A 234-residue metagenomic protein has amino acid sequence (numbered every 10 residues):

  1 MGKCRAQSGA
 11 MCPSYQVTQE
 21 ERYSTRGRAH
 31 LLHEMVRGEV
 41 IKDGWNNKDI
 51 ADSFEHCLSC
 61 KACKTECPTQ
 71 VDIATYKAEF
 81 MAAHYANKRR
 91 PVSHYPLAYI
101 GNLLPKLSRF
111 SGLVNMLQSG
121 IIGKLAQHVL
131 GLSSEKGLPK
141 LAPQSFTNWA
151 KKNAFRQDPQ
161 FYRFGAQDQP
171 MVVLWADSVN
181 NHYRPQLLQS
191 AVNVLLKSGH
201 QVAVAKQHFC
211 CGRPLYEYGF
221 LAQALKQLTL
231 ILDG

Functional and structural regions predicted by a protein language model:
M1-E34, A62-A82: Iron-sulfur cluster-binding cysteine motifs and their immediate structural context in ferredoxin-like electron-transfer
G2, V36-V40, G199: Alpha-helix capping/termination and helix-coil
L31-L32, V36, R213-Y216: Gly-rich Lys/Arg/Thr-decorated short loops/hinges at beta-loop-alpha junctions or inter-strand turns that position
I41-G234: Iron-sulfur-cluster electron-transfer modules
